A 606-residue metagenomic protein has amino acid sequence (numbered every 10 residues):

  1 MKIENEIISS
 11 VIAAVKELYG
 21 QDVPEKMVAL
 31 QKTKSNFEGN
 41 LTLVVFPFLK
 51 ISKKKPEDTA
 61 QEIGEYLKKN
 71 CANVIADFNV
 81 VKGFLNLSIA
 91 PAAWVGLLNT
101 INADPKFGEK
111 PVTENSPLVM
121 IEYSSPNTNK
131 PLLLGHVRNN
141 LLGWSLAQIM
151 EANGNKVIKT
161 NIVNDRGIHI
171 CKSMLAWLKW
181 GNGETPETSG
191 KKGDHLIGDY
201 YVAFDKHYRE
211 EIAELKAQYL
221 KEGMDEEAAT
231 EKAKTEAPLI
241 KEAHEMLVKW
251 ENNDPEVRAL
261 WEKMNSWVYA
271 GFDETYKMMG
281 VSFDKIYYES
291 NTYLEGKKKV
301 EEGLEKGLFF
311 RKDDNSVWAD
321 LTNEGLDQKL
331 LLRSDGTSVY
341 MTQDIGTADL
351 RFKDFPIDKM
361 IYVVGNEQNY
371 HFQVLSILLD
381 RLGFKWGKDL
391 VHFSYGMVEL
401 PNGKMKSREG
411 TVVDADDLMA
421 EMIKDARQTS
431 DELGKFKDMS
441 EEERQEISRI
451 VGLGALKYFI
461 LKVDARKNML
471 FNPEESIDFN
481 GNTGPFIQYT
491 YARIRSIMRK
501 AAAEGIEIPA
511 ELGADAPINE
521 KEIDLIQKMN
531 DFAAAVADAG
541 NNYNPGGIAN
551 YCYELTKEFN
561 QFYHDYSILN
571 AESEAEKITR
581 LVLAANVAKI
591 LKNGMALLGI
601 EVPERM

Functional and structural regions predicted by a protein language model:
M1-V95, T113-M606: Non-catalytic interaction-recognition regions
G96-N102: Short, charged, solvent-exposed linker or helix-capping segments at domain edges/interfaces that act as flexible hinges
N102-E114: Flexible, low-complexity linker/hinge segments
